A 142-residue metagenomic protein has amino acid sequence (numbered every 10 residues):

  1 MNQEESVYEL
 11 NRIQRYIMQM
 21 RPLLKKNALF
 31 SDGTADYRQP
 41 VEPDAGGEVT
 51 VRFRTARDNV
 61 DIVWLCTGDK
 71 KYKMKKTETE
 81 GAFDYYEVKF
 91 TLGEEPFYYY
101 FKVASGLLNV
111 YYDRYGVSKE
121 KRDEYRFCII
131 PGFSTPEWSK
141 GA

Functional and structural regions predicted by a protein language model:
M1-G47, T55, D69-A142: The feature marks proteins involved in alpha-glucan
T55-D61: Short proline/glycine-enriched turn/loop motifs at strand-loop junctions of beta-rich domains
V63-L65: Short beta-strand elements bearing conserved aromatic residues within extracellular beta-rich modules
